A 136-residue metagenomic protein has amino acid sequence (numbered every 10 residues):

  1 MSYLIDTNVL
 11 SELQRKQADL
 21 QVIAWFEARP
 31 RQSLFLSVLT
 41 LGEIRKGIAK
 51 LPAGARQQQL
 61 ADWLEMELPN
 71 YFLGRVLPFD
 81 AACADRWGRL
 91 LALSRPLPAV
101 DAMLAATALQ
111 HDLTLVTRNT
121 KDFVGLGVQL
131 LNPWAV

Functional and structural regions predicted by a protein language model:
M1, A105, L109-V136: Acidic, PIN/NYN-like endoribonuclease modules and their adjacent C-terminal/linker elements
M1, A24-A28, E67-L68, V76 (+2 more regions): Short secondary-structure boundary/capping segments
M1-S37, A49-E65, V136: Short, well-structured N-terminal submotif of metal-dependent ribonuclease cores
D6, S37, L97-P98, N119: Histidine- and aromatic-rich ligand-binding microenvironments
D6-T7, V22, I44, W87 (+2 more regions): Generic structural signal for small/hydrophobic residues in well-ordered secondary structure, especially within
V9, T40, C83, L104 (+1 more regions): Alpha-helix capping/helix-boundary segments
L10-S11, G42-R45, V124, L131: Nucleotide phosphate-binding site architecture
K46-P52, Q57, N70-R118: Active-site neighborhoods of divalent-metal-dependent phosphate/nucleic-acid chemistry enzymes
